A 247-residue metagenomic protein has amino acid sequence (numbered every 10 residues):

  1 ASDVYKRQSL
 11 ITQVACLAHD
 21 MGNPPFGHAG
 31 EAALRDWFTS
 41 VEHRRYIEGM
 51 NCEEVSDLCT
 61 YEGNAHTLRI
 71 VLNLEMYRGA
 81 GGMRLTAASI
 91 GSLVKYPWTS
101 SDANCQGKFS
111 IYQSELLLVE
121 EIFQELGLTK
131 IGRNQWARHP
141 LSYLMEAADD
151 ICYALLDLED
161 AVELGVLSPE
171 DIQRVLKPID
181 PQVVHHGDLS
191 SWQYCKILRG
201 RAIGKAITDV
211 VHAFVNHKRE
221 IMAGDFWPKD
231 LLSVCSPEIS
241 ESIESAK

Functional and structural regions predicted by a protein language model:
A1-Y5: Short, small-residue-biased leader/transition segments that mark boundaries at the very start of proteins
I11-A15, M145: Active-site alpha-helix of zinc metalloproteases
A18, G22-N23, C152: Short active-site segment of divalent metal-dependent hydrolases/proteases that encodes the spacing between
P25-F26, G79, D102-A103, Y153-L156 (+1 more regions): Short helix/loop capping segments that flank catalytic or ligand/cofactor-binding pockets
G27-V55, V162-P169: Post-HEXXH active-site segment of zinc metalloproteases
E53-A148, L156: Histidine/acidic-rich helix-loop-helix segments that form or flank divalent-metal centers in metalloenzyme catalytic
K130-K218: A conserved active-site cap/scaffold subdomain adjacent to cofactor or substrate pockets
R219-K247: Substrate-recognition/cap regions that form aromatic- and gly/pro-loop-enriched pockets for small-molecule ligands
